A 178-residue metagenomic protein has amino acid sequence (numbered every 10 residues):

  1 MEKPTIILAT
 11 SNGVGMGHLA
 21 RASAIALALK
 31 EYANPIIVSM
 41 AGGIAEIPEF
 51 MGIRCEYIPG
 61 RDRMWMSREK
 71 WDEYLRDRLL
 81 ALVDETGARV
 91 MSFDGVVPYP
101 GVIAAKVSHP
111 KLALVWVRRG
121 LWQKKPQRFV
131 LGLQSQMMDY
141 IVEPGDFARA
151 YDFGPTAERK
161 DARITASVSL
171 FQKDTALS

Functional and structural regions predicted by a protein language model:
E2-V14, A28-R78: Conserved nucleotide-sugar phosphate-binding/catalytic loop shared by glycosyltransferases and other
T5, R89-S92, Y140: Structural motif
L19-L29: Histidine-anchored nucleotide/phosphate-binding helix
I36, V90-F93, V115-V117: Short catalytic-loop micro-motif centered on adjacent basic/acidic residues
S39-A45, Y99, D146-A150: Short, polar loop motifs at secondary-structure junctions
L80-P98: Short N-terminal targeting/anchoring amphipathic segment
H109-Q172: Active-site-proximal region of nucleotide-activated glycan assembly enzymes, centered on histidine/acidic-rich loops
Q172-S178: A short helix/loop element that forms part of the nucleotide-sugar donor recognition site in Leloir-type
